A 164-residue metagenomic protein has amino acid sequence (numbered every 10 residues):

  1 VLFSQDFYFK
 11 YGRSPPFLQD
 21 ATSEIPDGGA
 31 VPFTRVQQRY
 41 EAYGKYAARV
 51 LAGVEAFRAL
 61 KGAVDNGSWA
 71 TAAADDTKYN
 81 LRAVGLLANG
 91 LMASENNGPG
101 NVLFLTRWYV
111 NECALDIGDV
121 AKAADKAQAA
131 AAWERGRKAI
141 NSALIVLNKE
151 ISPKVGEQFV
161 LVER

Functional and structural regions predicted by a protein language model:
Q5-F7: Intrinsically disordered, low-complexity cytosolic loops and termini enriched in serine/threonine/proline
Y11-Y40, A56, E112-R164: C-terminal amphipathic alpha-helix
R13-G98, Y109: Alpha-helical segments in soluble extracytoplasmic regions
D75-I140: Long, amphipathic, charge-rich alpha-helical segments that form helical bundles/coiled-coils
